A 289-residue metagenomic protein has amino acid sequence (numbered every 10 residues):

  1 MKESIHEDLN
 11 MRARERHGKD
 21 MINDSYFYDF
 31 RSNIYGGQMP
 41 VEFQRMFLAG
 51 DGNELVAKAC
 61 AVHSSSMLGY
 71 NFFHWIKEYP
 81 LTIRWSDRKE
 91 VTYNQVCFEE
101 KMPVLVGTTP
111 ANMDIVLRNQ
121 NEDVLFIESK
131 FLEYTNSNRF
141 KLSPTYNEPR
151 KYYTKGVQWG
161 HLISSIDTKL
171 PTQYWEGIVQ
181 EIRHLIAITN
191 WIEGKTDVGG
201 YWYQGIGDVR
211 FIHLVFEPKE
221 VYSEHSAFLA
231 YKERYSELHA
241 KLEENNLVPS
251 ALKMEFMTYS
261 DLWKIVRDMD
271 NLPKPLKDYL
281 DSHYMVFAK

Functional and structural regions predicted by a protein language model:
M1-K289: Charged, terminal alpha-helix-loop-beta segments that serve as non-catalytic nucleic-acid engagement and/or assembly
